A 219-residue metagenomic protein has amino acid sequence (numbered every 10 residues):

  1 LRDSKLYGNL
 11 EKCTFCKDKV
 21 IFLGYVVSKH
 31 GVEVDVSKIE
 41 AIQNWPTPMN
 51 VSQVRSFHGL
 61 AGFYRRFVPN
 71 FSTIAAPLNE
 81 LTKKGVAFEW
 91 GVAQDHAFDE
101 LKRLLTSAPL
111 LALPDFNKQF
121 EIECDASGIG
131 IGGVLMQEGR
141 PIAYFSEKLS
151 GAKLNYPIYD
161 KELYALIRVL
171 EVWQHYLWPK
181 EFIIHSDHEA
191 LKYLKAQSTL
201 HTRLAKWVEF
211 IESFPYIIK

Functional and structural regions predicted by a protein language model:
L1, G8, G24, D35 (+12 more regions): Mobile genetic element proteins and their domesticated derivatives, centered on retroelements and DNA transposons
L1-R2, L6, E11-K118: C-terminal reverse transcriptase regions that engage the nucleic-acid substrate
K38-A41, F57-L60, P77-L81, L104 (+5 more regions): Alpha-helical recognition domains of nuclear gene-regulatory proteins
V86, E138-Y164, E189-K192, A196-S198: A short, polar/acidic, helix/strand-boundary loop motif
K118, K161, K180: Short coil/turn segments at beta-strand junctions that form active-site/ligand-binding loops
K118-A126: Two-metal-ion RNase H-like nuclease active-site motif
I122, I131-V134, Y144: Short beta-strand motif preference
M136, I167-K219: RNase H catalytic domain
